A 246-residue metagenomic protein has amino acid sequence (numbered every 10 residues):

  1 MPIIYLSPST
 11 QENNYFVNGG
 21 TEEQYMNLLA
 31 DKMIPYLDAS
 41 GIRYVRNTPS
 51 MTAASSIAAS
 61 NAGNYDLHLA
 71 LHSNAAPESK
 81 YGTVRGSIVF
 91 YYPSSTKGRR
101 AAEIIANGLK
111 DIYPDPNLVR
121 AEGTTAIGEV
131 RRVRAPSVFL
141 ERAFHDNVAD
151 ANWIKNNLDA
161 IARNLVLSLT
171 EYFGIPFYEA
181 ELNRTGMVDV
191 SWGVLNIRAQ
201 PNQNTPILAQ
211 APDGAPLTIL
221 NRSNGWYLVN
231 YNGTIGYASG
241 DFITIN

Functional and structural regions predicted by a protein language model:
P2-S87, Y91-T96: Catalytic-core regions of hydrolytic enzymes
I4-S7, Q11-N14, G63, H68-P77 (+1 more regions): Active-site-adjacent mobile loop/cap segments within catalytic or ligand-binding domains
Q11-N13, S50-A53, S73-S79, S94-K97 (+5 more regions): Solvent-exposed loop/turn segments at secondary-structure junctions within structured extracellular/periplasmic domains
L28-D38, K97-P114, A151-E179: Long, well-ordered alpha-helical scaffolding segments within enzyme catalytic domains, especially pronounced
P49, P201-P206: Short alpha-helix capping/helix-loop boundary micro-motifs
Y178-N196, A209-D213, N221-S223, T244-N246: SH3-family beta-barrel domains
G214, Y227-Y231: SH3/SH3-like beta-barrel fold
N232-I243: A short macromolecule-binding patch
